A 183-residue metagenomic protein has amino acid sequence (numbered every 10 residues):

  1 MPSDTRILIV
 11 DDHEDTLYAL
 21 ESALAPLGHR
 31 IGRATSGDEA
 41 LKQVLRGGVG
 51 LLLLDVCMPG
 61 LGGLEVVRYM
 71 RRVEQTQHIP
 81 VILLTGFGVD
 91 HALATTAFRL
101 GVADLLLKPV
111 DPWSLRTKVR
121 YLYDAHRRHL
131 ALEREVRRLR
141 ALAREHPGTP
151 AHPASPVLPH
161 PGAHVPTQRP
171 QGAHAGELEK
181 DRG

Functional and structural regions predicted by a protein language model:
P2-R6, E14-G32: Two-component/phosphorelay signaling modules centered on CheY-like receiver
D11, D55, T85: Active-site residues of response regulator receiver
D12, T35-E39, G62-R68, V89: Acidic catalytic/metal-coordinating carboxylates
K42-Q43, L64-Q77: Short amphipathic alpha-helix used as the core "switch/output" element in two-component signaling
G48-L54: Active-site beta3 strand of CheY-like receiver
E65, Q77, G88-D104: Alpha4 helix (beta4-alpha4-beta5 surface) of REC/receiver domains from two-component response regulators
L106-K108: A Lys-centered signature of the CheY-like receiver
V110-V119, Y123, R127: C-terminal output helix
